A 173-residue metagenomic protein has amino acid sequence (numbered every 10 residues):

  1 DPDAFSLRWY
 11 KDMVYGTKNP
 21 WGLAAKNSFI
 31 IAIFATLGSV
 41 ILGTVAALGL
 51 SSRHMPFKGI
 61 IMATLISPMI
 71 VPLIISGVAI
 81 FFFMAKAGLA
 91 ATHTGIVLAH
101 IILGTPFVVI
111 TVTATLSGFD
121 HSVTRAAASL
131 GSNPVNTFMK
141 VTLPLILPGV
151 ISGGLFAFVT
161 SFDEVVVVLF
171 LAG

Functional and structural regions predicted by a protein language model:
D1-F5, V165-G173: Glycine-rich helix-loop "coupling/hinge" segments at transmembrane-helix boundaries in multipass transporters
D1-K26: N-terminal, non-cleaved signal-anchor transmembrane helix
L7, F57-G59, I74-L103, V135 (+1 more regions): Membrane-interfacial helix termini and adjacent extracytoplasmic/periplasmic loops of multi-pass transporters
N19-L50: Transmembrane alpha-helix signature in integral membrane proteins
L23-N27, A85-F107, L147-G149, G154: Loop-to-helix entry region at the N-terminal start of transmembrane alpha-helices in multi-pass membrane transporters
I31-T36, A47, L65, M69 (+4 more regions): Alpha-helical transmembrane segments of multi-pass integral membrane proteins
V45-I80, T124: Cytoplasmic-entry segments and transmembrane alpha-helices of multi-pass inner-membrane transporters
V109-T113, F119-H121, P134-D163: Transmembrane alpha-helices
